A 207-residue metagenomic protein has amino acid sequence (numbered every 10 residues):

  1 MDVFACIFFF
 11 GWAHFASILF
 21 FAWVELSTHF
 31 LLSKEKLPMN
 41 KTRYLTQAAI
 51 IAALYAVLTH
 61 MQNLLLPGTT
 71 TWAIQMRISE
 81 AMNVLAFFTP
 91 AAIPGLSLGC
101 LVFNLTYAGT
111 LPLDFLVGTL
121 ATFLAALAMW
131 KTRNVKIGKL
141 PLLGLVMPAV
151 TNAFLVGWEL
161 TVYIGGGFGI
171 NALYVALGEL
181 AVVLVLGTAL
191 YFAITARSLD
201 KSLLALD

Functional and structural regions predicted by a protein language model:
F10, F15, F21, F30-L31: Short hydrophobic targeting helices and cationic amphipathic motifs that mediate membrane/organellar targeting
W23-P38: Short, Lys/Arg-enriched N-terminal segments with co-localized hydrophobic residues within the first ~10-30 amino acids
M39-F87, A91: Hydrophobic transmembrane alpha-helices
Y55, L96-N104: Small-polar-interrupted transmembrane alpha-helices in polytopic inner-membrane proteins
N63-W72, L101-L127, K131-D207: Membrane-embedded alpha-helical hairpins and interfacial helices in multi-pass inner-membrane proteins
L85-L96, V135-P141: Membrane-helix interface "capping/anchor" motifs
